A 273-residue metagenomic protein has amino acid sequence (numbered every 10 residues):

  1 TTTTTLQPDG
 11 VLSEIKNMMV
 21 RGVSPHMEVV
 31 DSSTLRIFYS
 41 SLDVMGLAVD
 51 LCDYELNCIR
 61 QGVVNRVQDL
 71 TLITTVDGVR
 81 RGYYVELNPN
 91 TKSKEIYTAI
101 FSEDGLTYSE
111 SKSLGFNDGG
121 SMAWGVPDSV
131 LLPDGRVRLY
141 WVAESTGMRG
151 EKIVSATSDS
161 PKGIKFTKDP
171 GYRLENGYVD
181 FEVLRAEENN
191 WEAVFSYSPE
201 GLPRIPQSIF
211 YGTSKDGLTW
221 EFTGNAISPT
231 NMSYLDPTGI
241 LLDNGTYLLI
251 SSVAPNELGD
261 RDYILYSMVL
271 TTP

Functional and structural regions predicted by a protein language model:
T2-G125, V130-V179, L184-M232, L241-P273: Beta-rich carbohydrate-recognition and catalytic domains
P237: Extracellular glycan/ECM-engagement signal in secreted proteins
